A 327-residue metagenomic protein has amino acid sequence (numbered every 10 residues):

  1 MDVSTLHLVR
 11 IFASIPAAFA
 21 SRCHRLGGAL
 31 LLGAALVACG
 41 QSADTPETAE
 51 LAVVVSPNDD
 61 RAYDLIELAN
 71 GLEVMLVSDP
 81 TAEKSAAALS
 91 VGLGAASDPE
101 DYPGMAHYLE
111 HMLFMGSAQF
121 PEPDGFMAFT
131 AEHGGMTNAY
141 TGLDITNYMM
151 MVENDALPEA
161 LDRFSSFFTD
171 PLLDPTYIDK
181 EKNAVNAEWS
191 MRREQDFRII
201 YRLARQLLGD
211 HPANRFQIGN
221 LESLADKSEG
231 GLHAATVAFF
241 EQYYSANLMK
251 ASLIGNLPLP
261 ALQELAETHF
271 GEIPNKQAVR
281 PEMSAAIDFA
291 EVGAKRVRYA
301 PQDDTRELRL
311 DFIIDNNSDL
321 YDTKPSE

Functional and structural regions predicted by a protein language model:
M1-R22: N-terminal secretory signal peptides that target proteins for export/translocation
H24-A35: Bacterial N-terminal signal peptides
G40-S97, F120-D155, M191-L248, E272-L320: Non-catalytic beta-strand/loop surface segments
G71, H107, Y148, F164 (+2 more regions): Divalent metal-coordination and catalytic microenvironments
P103-S117: Active-site SXXK
M115-Q119, M151-A184, D322: M16/insulysin-pitrilysin zinc metalloprotease superfamily fold
S166-L173, H269-Q277: A common structural junction motif
Y321-E327: Short, intrinsically disordered, charge-balanced linker/junction segments flanking boundaries in proteins
